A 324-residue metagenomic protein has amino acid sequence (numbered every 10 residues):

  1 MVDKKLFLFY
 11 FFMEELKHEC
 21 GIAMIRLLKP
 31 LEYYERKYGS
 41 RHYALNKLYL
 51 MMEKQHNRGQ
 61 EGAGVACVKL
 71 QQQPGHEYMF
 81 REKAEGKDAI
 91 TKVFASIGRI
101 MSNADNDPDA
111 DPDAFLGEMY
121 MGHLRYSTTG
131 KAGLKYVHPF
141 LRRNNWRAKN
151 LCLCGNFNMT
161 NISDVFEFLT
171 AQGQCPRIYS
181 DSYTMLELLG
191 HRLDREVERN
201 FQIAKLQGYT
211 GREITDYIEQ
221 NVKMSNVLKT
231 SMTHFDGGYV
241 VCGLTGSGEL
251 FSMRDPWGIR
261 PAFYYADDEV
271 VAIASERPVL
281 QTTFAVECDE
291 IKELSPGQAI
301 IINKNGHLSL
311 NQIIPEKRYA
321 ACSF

Functional and structural regions predicted by a protein language model:
M1-V2, V65: Residue-level detector of intrinsically disordered, flexible termini and proteolytic processing junctions
V2-F12: Hydrophobic alpha-helical signal peptides and transmembrane signal-/tail-anchor segments that drive secretory-pathway
F11-P296, I301-F324: Conserved short alpha-helical segments that host acidic/polar catalytic motifs at enzyme active sites
